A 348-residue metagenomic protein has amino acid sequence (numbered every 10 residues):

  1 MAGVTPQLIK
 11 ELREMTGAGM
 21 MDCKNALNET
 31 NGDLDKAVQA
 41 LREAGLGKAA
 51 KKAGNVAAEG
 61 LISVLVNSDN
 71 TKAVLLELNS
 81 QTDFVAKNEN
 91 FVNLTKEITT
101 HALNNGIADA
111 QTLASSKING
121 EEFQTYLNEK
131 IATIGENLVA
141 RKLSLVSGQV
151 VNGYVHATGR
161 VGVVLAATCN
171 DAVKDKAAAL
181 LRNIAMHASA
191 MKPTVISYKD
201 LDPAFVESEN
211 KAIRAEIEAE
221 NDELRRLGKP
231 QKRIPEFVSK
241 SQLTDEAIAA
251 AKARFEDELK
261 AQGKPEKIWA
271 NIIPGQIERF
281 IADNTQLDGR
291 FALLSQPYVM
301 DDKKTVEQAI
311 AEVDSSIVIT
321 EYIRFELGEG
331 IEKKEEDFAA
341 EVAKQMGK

Functional and structural regions predicted by a protein language model:
A2-K348: N-terminal assembly/interaction segments in proteins that build large macromolecular machines
